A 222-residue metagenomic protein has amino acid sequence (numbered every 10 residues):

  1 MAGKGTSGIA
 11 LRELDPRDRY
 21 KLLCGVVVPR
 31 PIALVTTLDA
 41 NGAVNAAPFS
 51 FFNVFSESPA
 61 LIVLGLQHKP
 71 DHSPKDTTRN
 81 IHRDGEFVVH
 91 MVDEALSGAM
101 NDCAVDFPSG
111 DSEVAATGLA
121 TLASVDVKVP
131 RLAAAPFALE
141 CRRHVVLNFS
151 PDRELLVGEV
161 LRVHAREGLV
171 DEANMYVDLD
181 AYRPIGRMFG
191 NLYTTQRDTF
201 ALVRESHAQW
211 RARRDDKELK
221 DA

Functional and structural regions predicted by a protein language model:
M1-A222: Basic, polyanion-binding surface patches
